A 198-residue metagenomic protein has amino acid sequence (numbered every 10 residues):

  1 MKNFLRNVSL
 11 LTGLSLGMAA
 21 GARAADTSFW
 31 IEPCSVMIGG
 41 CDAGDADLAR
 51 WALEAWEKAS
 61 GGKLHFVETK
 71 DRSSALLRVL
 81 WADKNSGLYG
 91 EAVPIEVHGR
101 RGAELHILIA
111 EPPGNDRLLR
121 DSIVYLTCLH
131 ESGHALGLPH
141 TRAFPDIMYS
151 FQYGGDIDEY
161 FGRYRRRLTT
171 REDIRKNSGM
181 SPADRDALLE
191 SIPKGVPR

Functional and structural regions predicted by a protein language model:
M1-N7: Positively charged n-region of N-terminal signal peptides that target proteins for export
V8-G17: Bacterial N-terminal signal peptides
A20-R198: Zinc-dependent metalloendopeptidases
